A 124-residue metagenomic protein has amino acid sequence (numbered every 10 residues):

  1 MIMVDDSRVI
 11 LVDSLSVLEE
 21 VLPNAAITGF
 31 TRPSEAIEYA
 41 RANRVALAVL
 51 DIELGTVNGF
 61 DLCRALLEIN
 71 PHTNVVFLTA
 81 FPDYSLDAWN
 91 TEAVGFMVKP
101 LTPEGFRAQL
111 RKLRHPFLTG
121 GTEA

Functional and structural regions predicted by a protein language model:
D5: Conserved acidic carboxylate
R8-T28: Two-component/phosphorelay signaling modules centered on CheY-like receiver
V12-L15, E19, R41, R111-R114: Class I S-adenosyl-L-methionine
F30-S34: Conserved Asp/Asn-Gly motif in the active-site loop of CheY-like receiver
E35, Y39, V45-G121: CheY-like receiver
